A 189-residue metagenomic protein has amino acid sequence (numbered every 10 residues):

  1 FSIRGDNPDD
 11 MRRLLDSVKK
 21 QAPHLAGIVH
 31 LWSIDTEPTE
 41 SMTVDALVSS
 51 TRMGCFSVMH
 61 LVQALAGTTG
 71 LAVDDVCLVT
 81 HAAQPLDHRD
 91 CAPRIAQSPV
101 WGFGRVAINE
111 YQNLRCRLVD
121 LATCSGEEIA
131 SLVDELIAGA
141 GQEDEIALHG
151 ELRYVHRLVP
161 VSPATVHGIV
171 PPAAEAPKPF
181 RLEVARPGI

Functional and structural regions predicted by a protein language model:
F1-R153, P187-I189: 4′-phosphopantetheine-dependent carrier domains
E145-I189: Short N-terminal strand-loop motif that marks the start of NAD(P)H/FAD-dependent oxidoreductase cofactor-binding domains
